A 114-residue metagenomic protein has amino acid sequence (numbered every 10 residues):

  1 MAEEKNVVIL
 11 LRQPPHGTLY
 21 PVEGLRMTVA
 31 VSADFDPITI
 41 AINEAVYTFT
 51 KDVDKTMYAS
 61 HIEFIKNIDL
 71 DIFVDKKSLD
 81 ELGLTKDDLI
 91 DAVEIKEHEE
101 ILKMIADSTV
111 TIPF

Functional and structural regions predicted by a protein language model:
E3-V8: Extreme N-terminal starter segment of soluble prokaryotic enzymes
I9-V22, A45-V53: Short, glycine-rich nucleotide/cofactor-binding loops
Y20-T39: Histidine-anchored nucleotide/phosphate-binding helix
I42-T48, K76-D80: Short beta-alpha junction loops
K55-E81: A glycine-rich helix N-cap at a beta->alpha junction
A92-E99: Short acidic-hydrophobic, aromatic-tinged amphipathic segments that line or gate anion-handling sites
S108: An anion/phosphate-binding loop that grips the pyrophosphate of nucleotide cofactors and donors
